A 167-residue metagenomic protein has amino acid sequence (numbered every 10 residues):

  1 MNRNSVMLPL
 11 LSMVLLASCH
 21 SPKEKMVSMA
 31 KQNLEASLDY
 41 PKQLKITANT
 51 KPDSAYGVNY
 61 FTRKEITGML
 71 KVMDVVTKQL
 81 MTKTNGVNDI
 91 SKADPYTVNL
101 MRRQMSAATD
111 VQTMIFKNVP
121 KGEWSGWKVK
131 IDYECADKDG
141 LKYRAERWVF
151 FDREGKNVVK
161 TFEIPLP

Functional and structural regions predicted by a protein language model:
M1-A17: Sec-dependent bacterial lipoprotein signal peptides
C19-P167: Cystatin/cathelin-like cysteine-protease inhibitor module
